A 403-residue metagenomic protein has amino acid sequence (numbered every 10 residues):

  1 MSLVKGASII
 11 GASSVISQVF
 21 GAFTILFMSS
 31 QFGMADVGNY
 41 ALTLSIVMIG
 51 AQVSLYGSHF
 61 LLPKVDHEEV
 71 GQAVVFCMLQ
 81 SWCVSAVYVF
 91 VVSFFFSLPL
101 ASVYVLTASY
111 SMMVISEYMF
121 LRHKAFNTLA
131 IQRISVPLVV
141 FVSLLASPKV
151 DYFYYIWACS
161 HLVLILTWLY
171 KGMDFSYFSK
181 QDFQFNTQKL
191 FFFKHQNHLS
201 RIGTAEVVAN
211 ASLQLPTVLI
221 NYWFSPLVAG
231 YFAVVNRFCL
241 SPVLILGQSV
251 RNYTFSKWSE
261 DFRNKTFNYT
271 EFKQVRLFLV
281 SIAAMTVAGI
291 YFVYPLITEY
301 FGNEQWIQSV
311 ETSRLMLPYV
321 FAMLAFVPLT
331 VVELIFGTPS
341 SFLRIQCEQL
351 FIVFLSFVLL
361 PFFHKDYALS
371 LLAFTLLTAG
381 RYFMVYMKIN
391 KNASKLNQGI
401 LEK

Functional and structural regions predicted by a protein language model:
M1, A101, N127-Q132, V150-W157 (+4 more regions): Interhelical loop/hinge segments that connect adjacent transmembrane helices in multipass membrane
S2-Y56, S200-L227, F354, V358 (+1 more regions): Signature of the first transmembrane helix
L3-F20, L100-Y104, N127-I131, T187-W223 (+6 more regions): Hydrophobic faces of transmembrane alpha-helices in multi-pass small-molecule transporters and flippases across diverse
K5-Q18, L42-L98, N264-G289, I345 (+1 more regions): Membrane-water interface segments that mark the loop-to-transmembrane alpha-helix transition
G21, M48-E69, V235, C239-K265 (+1 more regions): Helix-loop junctions and terminal segments of transmembrane helices in multi-pass membrane transport/translocation
M34-A35, S93-T107, M113, F292-F321: Interfacial segments at transmembrane-helix termini and the short loops linking adjacent helices
F60-H67, S109-I131, P318-C347: Membrane-interface junctions at transmembrane-helix termini in multi-pass inner-membrane proteins
A130-Y177, E348-I352, D366-K391: Hydrophobic alpha-helical transmembrane segments
